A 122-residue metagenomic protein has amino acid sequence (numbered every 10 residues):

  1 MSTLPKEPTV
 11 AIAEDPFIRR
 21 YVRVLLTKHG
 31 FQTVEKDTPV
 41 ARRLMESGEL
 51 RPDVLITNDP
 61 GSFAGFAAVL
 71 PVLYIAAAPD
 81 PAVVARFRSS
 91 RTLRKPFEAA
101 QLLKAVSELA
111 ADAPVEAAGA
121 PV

Functional and structural regions predicted by a protein language model:
M1-R23, T27-H29, P39, E46 (+2 more regions): Non-catalytic signal-transmission and effector/linker regions of two-component phosphorelay proteins
F17-R19, V40, G61-F63, D80-P81: Short acidic, S/G/P-rich loop/turn micro-motifs used as interaction or catalytic elements
H29, A68-V69, F87-R88: Short, structured coil segments at secondary-structure junctions
T33-E35, V72-Y74, T92: Conserved beta-strand scaffold positions in the cores of enzyme catalytic domains, especially in NTP/NDP-utilizing
K36-V54: Acidic, metal-coordinating helix/loop segments flanking the phosphotransfer/catalytic sites of two-component signaling
T57-N58: Active-site T/S-Asp motif of two-component receiver
A68-V84: A short, hydrophobic beta-strand element within the central beta-sheet of small alpha/beta folds
V84-L93: As written
